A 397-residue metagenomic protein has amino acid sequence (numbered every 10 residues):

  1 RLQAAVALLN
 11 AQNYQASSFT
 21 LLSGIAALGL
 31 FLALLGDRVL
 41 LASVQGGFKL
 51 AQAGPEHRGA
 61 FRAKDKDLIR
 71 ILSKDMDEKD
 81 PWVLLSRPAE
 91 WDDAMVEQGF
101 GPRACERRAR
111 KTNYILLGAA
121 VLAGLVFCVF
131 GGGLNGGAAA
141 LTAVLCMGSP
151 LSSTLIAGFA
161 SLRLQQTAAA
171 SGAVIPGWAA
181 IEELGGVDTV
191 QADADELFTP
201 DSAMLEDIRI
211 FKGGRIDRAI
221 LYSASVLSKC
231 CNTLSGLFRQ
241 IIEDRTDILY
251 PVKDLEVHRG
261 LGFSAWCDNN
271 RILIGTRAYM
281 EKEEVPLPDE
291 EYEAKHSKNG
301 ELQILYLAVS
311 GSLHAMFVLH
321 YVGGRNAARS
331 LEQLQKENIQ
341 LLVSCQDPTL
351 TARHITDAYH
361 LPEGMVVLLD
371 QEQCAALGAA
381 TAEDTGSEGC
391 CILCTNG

Functional and structural regions predicted by a protein language model:
R1-Q191, S223, G389-N396: Hydrophobic alpha-helical transmembrane segments
V6-L9, L35-A42, A169, L227-C230 (+3 more regions): Conserved NTP-handling cores and scaffolds of large molecular machines
L40, D188, A192-N232, L261-L341: ATP-driven catalytic headpiece of P-type ATPases
D77-P88, C267-N269, V309, H314-G397: Conserved ATP-binding TGD loop and adjacent catalytic N/P-domain core of P-type ATPases
P88-A109, K212-R259, E281-E284, P288-K298 (+1 more regions): ATP-binding catalytic core of ATPases
F127-C128, G137-A143, A160-S161, G172 (+6 more regions): Soluble, non-transmembrane domains of integral membrane proteins
L151-L162, Q166-G185, D193-S202, L334-Q335 (+2 more regions): ATP/nucleotide-binding catalytic cores
A160, H258-G260, V322, D347: Short beta->alpha linker loops
